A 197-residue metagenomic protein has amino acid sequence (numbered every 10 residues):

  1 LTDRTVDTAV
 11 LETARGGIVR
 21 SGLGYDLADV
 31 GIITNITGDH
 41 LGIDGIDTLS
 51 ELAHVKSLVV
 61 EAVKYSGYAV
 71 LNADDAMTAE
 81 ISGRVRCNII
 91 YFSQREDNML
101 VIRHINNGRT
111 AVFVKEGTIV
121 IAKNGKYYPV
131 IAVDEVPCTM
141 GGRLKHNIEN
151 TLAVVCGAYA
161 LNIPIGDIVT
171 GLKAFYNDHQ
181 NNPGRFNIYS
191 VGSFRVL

Functional and structural regions predicted by a protein language model:
L1-Y91, E96-H104, E135: Flexible active-site lid/hinge loop adjacent to a nucleotide/diphosphate and Mg2+-phosphate binding pocket
I46-A53, S57, G67, C87-L197: Adenine nucleotide phosphate-binding catalytic loops in nucleotide-utilizing enzymes
